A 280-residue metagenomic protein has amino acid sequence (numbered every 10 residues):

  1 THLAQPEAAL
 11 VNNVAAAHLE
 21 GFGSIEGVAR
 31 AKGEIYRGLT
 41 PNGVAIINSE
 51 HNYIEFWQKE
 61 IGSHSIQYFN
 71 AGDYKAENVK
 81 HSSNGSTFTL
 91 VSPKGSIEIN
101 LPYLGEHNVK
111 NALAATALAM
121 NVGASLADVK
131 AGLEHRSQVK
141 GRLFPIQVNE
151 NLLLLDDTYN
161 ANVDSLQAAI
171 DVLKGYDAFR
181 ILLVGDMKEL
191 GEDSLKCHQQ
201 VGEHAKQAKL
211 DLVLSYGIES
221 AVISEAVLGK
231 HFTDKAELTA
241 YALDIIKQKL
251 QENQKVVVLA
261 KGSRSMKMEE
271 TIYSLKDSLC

Functional and structural regions predicted by a protein language model:
H2, T239-E252: Short amphipathic alpha-helix with an adjacent loop that forms part of the alpha/beta core around
H2-L153, A178, E203-K206, D211-L212 (+2 more regions): Acidic, Mg2+-coordinating active-site environments of NTP-dependent enzymes
A8, A114, L250-G262: Short SAM/SAH-binding signature in class I
L19-E26, L166, G191-L195, E269-E270: Glycine/threonine-rich flexible loop motifs
A45, L154, L182-L183, V258: Residue-level marker for buried hydrophobic side chains located in beta-strands that build the well-ordered beta-sheet
V139, N162-L228, K235, S263 (+1 more regions): Active-site beta-alpha connecting loops in nucleotide-dependent enzymes
K140-R142, S265, E269-Y273, C280: ATP-dependent carboxylate/acyl-activation modules
